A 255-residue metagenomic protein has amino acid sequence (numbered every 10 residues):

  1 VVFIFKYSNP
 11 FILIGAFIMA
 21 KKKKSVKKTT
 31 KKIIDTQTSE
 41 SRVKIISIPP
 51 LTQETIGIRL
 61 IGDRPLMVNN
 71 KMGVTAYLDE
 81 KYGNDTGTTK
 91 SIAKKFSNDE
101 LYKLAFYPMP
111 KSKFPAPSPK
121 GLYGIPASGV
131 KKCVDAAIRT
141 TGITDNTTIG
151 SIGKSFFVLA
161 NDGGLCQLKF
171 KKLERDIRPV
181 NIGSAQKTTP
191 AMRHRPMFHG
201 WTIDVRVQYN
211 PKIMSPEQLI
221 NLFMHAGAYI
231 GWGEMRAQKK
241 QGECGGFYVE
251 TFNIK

Functional and structural regions predicted by a protein language model:
V1-I18: Short, Lys/Arg-enriched N-terminal segments with co-localized hydrophobic residues within the first ~10-30 amino acids
I14-G15, M19-K255: RNA-interacting cores
